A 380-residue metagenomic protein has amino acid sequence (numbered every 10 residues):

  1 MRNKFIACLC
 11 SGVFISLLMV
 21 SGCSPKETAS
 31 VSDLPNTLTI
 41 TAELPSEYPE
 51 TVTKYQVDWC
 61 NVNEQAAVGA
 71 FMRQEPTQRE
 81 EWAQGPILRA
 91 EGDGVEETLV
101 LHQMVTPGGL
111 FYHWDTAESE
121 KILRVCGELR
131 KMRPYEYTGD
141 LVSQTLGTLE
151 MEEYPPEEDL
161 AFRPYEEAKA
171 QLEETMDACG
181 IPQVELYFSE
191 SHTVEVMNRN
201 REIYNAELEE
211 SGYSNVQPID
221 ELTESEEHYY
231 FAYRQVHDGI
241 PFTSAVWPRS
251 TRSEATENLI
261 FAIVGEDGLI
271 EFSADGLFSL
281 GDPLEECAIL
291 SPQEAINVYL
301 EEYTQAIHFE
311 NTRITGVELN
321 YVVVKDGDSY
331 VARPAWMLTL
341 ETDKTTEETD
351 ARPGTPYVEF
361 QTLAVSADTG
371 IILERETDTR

Functional and structural regions predicted by a protein language model:
R2-T28: Sec-dependent N-terminal signal peptides of Gram-positive bacterial secreted proteins and lipoproteins
C23-T251: Preferential activation on post-signal-peptide N-terminal prodomains/segments of secreted or lumenal proteins
N63, P164, S291-P292, S366: Helix N-cap and loop-to-helix transition residues
T116-S143, G147-M151, A255-C287, P356-R380: A short, surface-exposed interaction/processing loop segment used at functional sites
Q171-I260, V264-T346: Segments that shape or occlude catalytic/ligand-binding pockets
V324-D326, A332-T379: A cross-kingdom marker for long, charged
